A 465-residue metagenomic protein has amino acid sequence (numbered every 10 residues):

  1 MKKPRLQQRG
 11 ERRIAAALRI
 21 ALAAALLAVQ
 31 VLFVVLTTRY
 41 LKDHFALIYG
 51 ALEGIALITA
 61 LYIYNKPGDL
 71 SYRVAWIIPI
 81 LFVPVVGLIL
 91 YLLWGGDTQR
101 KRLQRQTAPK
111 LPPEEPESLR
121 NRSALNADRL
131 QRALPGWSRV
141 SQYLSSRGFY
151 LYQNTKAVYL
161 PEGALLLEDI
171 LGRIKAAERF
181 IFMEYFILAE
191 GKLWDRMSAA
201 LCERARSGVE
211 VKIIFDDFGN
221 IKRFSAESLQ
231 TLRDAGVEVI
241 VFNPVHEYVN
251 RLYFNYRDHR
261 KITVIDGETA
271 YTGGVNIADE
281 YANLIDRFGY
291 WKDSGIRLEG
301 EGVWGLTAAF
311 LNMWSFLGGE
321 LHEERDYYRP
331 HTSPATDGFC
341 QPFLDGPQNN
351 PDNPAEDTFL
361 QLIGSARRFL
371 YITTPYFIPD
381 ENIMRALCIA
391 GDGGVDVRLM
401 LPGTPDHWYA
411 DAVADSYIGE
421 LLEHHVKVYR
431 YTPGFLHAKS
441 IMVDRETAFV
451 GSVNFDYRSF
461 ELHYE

Functional and structural regions predicted by a protein language model:
M1-D357, Q361, S365, P405 (+6 more regions): N-terminal localization/anchoring segments of enzymes in phospholipid and broader phosphate metabolism
I187-K192, T373-D380: Short, glycine-rich nucleotide/cofactor-binding loops
N312, A386-A390, S416: Short, solvent-exposed amphipathic alpha-helical segments in soluble enzyme and RNA/protein-processing domains
Y376-R398, P402, H407-Y409: Helical hairpin unit composed of two closely spaced alpha helices linked by a short loop
N382-M384, D411-V413, V443-E446, E461: Histidine/acidic-residue-rich catalytic or RNA/ligand-binding cores of hydrolases and nuclease-related proteins
V428-T432: Active-site donor-binding acidic/aromatic loop of nucleotide-activated sugar and phosphosugar transferases involved
K439: Catalytic-core elements of nucleic-acid end-processing and repair enzymes
